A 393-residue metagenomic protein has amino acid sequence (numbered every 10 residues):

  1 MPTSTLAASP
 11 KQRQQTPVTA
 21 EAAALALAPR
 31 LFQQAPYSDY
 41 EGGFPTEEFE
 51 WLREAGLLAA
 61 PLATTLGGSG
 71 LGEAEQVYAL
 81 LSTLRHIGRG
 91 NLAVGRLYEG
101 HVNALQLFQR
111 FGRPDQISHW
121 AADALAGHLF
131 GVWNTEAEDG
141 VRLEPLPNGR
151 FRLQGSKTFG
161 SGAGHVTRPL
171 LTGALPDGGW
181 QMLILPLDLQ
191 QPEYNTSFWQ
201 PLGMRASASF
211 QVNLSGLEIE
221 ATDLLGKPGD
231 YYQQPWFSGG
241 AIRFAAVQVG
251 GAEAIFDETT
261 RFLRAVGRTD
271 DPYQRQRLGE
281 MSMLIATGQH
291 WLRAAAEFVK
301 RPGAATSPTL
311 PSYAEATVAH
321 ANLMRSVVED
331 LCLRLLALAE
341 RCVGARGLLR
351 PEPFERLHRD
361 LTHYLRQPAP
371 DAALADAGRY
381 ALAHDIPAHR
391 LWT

Functional and structural regions predicted by a protein language model:
M1-A79: A generic N-terminal leader/anchor concept
L27-R30, G251-E258, L284, W291 (+1 more regions): Amphipathic, well-ordered alpha-helical segments in soluble domains
F32-Y40, R264, T287-V327, E340-L348: C-terminal helix-coil-helix/basic helical segment that borders enzyme active sites and/or dimer interfaces and provides
F44-E54, L58-S161: Glycine-rich flavin
F159-Y194: A short core secondary-structure module
P201-A286: Glycine-rich beta->alpha junctions and the first turn(s) of the following alpha-helix
G250, G279-A286, N322, S326-L333 (+1 more regions): Generic structural signal for well-ordered, non-transmembrane alpha-helical segments in soluble/cytosolic regions
A345-T393: Glycine-rich phosphate/cofactor-binding loops in nucleotide/flavin-utilizing enzymes
